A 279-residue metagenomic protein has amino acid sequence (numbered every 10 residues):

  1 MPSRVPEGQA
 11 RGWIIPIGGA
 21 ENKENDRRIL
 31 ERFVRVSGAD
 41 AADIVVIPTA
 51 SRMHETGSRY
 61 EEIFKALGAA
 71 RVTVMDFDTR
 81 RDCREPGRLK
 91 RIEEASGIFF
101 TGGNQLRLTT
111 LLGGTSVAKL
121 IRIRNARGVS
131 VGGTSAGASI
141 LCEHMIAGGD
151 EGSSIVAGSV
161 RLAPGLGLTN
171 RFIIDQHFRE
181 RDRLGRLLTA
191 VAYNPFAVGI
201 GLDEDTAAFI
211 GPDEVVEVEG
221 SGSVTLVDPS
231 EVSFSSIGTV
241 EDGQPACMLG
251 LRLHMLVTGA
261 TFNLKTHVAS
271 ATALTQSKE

Functional and structural regions predicted by a protein language model:
M1-D40, V46, S51-R59, F64-L67 (+3 more regions): C-terminal and late-domain segments of enzyme folds
I15, V45-I47, T73-V74, F99-F100 (+1 more regions): Structural recognition of the beta-strand scaffold that forms the well-ordered cores of secreted hydrolase catalytic
T49, V74-D82: Short beta->alpha junction loops
D76, G102, N125, N170-F178: Short, structured patches in soluble enzyme cores that scaffold and shape functional sites
C83-G97: N-terminal small/polar loop signature for handling phosphorylated ligands or for N-terminal nucleophile
R91-E94, G114-G128: Catalytic-core regions built around general acid/base machinery
F100-G102, I121-M145: Catalytic nucleophile loop
Q105-T115: Glycine/threonine-rich flexible loop motifs
